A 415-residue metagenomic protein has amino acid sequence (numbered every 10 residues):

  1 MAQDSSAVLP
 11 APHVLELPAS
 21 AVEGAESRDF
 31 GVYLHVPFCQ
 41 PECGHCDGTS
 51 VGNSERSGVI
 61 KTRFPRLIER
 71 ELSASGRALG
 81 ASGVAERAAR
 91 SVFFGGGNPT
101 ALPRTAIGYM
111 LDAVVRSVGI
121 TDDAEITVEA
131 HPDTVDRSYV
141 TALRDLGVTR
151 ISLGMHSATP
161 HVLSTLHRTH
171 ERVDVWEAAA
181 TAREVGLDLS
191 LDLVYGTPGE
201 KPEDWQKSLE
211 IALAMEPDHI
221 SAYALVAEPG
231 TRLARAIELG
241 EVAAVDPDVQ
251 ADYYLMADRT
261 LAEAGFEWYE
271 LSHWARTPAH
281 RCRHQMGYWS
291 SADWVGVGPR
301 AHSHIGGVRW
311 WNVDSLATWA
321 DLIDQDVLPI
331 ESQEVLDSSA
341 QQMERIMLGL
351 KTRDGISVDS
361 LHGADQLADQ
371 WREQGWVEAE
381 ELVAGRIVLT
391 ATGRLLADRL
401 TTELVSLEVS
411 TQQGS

Functional and structural regions predicted by a protein language model:
M1-Y33, Q40-P41, S82-E86, A379: Flexible, acidic/Gly-rich N-terminal and inter-domain linker regions that tether and position cofactor-handling modules
L15-D29, S50-G80, R87-H362, G414-S415: C-terminal scaffold of the Radical SAM
H35-S50: Local cysteine-cluster metal-coordination motifs and their immediate loop/turn environment, predominantly Fe-S cluster
S360-G375: Short amphipathic alpha-helical interaction segments
R372-A384: A short, conserved structural fragment
A384-T390: Minor-groove-contacting beta-hairpin "wing" of winged helix-turn-helix DNA-binding domains
A391-S415: Short, amphipathic alpha-helical interaction segments positioned at domain boundaries
